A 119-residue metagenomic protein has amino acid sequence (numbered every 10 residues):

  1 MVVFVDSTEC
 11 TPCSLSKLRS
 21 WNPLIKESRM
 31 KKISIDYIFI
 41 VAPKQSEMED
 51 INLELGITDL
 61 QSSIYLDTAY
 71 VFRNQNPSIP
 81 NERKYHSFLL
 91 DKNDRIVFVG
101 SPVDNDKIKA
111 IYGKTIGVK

Functional and structural regions predicted by a protein language model:
M1-L15, W21: Short active-site neighborhood of thiol/selenol oxidoreductases, capturing the structured segment around
V3, Y37-I40, L89: Structural beta-sheet core signal
D6-T8, A42-P43, A69, K92-N93: Solvent-exposed coil/turn segments that connect beta secondary-structure elements in extracytoplasmic/periplasmic
S7-C13, K44-E47, P102-N105: Short acidic, S/G/P-rich loop/turn micro-motifs used as interaction or catalytic elements
S16-F39: Conserved helix-turn-beta segment immediately C-terminal to the redox Cys motif in thioredoxin-like folds
Y37-E47, T68-V71: Short beta-alpha junction loops
D50-K84: Short, internal strand/loop/helix patches that form the active-site neighborhood or redox-interaction surface
R83-K119: Thiol-/selenol-based redox modules, centered on thioredoxin-like and closely related oxidoreductase domains
